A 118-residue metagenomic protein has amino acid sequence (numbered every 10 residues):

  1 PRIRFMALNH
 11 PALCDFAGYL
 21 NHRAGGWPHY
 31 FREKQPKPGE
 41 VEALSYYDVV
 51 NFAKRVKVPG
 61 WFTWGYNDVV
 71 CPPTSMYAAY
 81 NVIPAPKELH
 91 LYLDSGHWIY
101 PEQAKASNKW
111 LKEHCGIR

Functional and structural regions predicted by a protein language model:
P1-G39, I99-E102: Hydrolase active-site cap/lid region
M6, L89-H90: Hydrophobic/aromatic anchor residues within beta-strands of the central parallel beta-sheet of Rossmann-like
K37-F52: Active-site nucleophile elbow and catalytic-triad environment of alpha/beta-hydrolase enzymes
V56, F62-W64: Short beta-strand/loop motif that positions the catalytic acidic residue of the alpha/beta-hydrolase fold
V58, P72-N81: Short alpha-helix in the alpha/beta-hydrolase fold that links the catalytic acid
Y66-C71, H97-W98: Acidic catalytic loop of the alpha/beta-hydrolase fold
P86, Y92-N108: Histidine-bearing beta->alpha loop at or near hydrolase active sites
A106-R118: C-terminal alpha-helix
